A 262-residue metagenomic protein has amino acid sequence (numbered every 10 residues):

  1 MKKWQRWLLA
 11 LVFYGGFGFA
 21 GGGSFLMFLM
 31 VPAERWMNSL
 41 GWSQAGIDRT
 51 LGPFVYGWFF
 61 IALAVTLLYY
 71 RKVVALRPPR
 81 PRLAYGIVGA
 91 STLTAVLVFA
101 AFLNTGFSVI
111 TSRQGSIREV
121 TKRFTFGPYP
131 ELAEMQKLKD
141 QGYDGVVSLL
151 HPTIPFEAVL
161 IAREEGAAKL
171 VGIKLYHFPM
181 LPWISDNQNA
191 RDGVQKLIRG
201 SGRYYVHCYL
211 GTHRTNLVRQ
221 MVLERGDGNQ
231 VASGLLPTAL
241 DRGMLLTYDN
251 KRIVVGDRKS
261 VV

Functional and structural regions predicted by a protein language model:
M1-Y204, L217-V262: Cys-dependent protein tyrosine phosphatase-like superfamily
C208: Short cysteine clusters
R214: Glycine/aspartate-rich loop-and-adjacent alpha/beta segment that forms the canonical ThDP
